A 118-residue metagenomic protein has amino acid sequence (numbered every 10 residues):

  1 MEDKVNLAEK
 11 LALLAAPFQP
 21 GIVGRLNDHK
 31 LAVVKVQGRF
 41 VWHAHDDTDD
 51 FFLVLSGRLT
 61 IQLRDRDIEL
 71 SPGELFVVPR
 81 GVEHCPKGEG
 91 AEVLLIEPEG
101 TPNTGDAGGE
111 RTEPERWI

Functional and structural regions predicted by a protein language model:
D3-L11, G24, E89-I118: Double-stranded beta-helix
L7-W42, T48, G100: A short glycine-rich, His/Asp/Glu-containing loop-to-beta-strand
N27, L55-S56, S71-P72: A cytosolic small-molecule/anion-sensing beta-strand core signal
H29-K30, L59, R66, V82: Short acidic/polar mixed-charge low-complexity motifs
A32, V41, T60, E69 (+1 more regions): General beta-strand recognition
K35-Q37, H45-Q62: Short, conserved beta-strand element in jelly-roll/cupin
R64-G81: Short acidic-glycine-tyrosine-enriched beta hairpin
